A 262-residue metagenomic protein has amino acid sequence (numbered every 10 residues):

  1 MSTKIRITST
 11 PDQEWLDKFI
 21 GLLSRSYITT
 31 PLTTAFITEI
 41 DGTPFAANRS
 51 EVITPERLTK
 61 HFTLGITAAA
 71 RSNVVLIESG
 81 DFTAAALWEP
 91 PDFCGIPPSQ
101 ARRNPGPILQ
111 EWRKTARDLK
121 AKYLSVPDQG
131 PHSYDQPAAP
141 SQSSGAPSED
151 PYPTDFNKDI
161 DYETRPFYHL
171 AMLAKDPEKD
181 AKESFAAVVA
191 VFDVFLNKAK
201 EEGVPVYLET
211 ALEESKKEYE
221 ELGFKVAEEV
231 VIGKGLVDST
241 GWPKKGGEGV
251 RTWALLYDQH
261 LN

Functional and structural regions predicted by a protein language model:
K4-G21, R25-T38: A short beta-loop-alpha structural element at the N-terminal edge of CoA-dependent acyl/N-acetyltransferase catalytic
G42-A46: Detector for small/aliphatic-rich hydrophobic stretches
N48-I77, D81-A84, G203: A short helix-loop-beta-strand connector motif used in the catalytic cores of GNAT acetyltransferases and, in some
E78, F82-E183, K198, V231-E248 (+1 more regions): Conserved acyl-donor/pantetheine-binding loop and adjacent beta-alpha core of acyl/acetyltransferases and related
A171-E178, Y207-K216, E229: Conserved beta-strand-loop-alpha-helix junction that forms the acyl-donor binding cleft
K198-G203, L212-L236: Conserved active-site alpha-helix within GNAT-family acetyltransferase domains
G249-A254: Short hydrophobic/aromatic beta-strand or adjacent loop that forms the aromatic wall/cage of a ligand/substrate-binding
